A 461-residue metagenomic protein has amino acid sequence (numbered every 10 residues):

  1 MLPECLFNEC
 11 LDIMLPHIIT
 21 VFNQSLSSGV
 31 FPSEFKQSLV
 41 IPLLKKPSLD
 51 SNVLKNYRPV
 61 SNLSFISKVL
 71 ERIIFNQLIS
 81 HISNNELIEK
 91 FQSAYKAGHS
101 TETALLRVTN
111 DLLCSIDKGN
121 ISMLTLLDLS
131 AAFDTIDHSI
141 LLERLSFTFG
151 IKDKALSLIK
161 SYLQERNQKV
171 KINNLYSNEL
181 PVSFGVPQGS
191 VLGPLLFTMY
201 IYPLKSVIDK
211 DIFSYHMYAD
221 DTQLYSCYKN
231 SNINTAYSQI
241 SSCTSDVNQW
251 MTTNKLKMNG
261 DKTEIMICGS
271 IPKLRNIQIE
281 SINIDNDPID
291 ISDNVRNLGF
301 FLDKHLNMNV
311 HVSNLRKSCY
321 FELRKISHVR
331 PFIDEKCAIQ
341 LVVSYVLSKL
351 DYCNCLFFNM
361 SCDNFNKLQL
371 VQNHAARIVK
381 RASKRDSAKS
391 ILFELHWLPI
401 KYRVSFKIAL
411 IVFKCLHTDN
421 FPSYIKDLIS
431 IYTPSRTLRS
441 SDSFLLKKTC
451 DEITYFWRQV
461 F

Functional and structural regions predicted by a protein language model:
M1-E9: Structured catalytic modules that directly regulate molecular switches in eukaryotic signaling
C10-P16, Q24-V30, Q37-K55, P59-F461: Hydrophobic/basic alpha-helical segments
